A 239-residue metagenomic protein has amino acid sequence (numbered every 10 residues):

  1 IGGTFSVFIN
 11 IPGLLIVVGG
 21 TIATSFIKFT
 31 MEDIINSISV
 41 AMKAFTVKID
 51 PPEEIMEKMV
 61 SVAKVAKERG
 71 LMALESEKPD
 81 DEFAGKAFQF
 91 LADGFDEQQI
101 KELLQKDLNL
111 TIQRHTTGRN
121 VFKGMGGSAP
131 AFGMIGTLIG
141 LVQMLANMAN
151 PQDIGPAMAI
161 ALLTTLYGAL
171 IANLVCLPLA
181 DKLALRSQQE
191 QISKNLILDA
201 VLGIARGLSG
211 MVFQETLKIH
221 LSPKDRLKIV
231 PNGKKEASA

Functional and structural regions predicted by a protein language model:
I1-F5, N109-R186: Helix-termination/interfacial motifs at the ends of transmembrane alpha-helices
I1-R119, E190-A239: Large intracellular
